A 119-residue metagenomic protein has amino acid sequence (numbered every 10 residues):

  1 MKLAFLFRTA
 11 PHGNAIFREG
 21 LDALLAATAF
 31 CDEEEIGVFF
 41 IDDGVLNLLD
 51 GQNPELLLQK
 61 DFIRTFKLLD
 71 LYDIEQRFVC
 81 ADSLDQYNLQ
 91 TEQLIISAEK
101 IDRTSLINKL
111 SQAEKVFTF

Functional and structural regions predicted by a protein language model:
K2, E34-G37, Q76: Residues at the starts of beta-strands that form the adenosine-phosphate
F5, V38-F40, V79: Structural beta-sheet core signal
F5-G20, L49-N53: Short, glycine-rich nucleotide/cofactor-binding loops
F17-V38: Histidine-anchored nucleotide/phosphate-binding helix
D42-V45, A81-L84: Short beta-alpha junction loops
G51-L56, L94-I96: Short glycine-enriched, charge-decorated loop/helix-capping segments at active-site entrances that position
P54-A81: A glycine-rich helix N-cap at a beta->alpha junction
L84, I96-E114, T118: Low-complexity intrinsically disordered segments
